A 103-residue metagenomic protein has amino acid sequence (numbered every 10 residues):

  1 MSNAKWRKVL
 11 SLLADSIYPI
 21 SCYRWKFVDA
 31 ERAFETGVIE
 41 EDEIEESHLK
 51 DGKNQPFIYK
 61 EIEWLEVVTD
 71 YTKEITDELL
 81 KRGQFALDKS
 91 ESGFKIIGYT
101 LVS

Functional and structural regions predicted by a protein language model:
M1-E91, T100-S103: Structured alpha/beta or helical-core interaction and ligand-binding surfaces enriched in interleaved
F94-K95: Hydrophobic residues embedded in beta-strands of well-ordered beta-sheets
